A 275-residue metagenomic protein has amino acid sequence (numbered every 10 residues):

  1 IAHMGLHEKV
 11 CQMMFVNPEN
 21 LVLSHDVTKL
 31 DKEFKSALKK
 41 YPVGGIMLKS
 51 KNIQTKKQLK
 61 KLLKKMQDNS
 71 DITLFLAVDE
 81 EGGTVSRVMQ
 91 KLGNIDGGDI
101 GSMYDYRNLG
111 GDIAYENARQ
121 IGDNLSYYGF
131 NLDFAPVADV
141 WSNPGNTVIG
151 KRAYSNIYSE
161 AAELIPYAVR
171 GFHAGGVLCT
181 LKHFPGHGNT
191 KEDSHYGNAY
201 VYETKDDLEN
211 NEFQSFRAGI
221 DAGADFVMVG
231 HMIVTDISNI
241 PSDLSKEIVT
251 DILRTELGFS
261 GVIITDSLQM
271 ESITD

Functional and structural regions predicted by a protein language model:
I1-L21, K39: Mature N-terminal segment immediately following signal peptide/propeptide cleavage in secreted/periplasmic
G5, L23-E33, N52-Q67, L74 (+3 more regions): Second-shell residues forming the walls of enzyme active-site clefts
C11-P18, G44-L48, L74-E80, L132-P136 (+3 more regions): Hydrophobic faces of well-ordered beta-strands that scaffold small-molecule active sites in alpha/beta enzyme cores
S36-S50: A short aromatic-anchored loop/beta-hairpin motif
L38-K39, S126, I220, T255: Non-catalytic positions within long, well-ordered alpha-helices that form the structural scaffold/packing of enzyme
I53-F75, G82, N108-G129: Active-site-adjacent structural elements in enzyme catalytic domains
E80-T84, V140-N143: Acidic helix-start/capping segments at beta-turn-to-alpha-helix junctions
D99-F130, A135-V169, H173: A substrate-binding/cap region within the structured catalytic cores of diverse enzymes
